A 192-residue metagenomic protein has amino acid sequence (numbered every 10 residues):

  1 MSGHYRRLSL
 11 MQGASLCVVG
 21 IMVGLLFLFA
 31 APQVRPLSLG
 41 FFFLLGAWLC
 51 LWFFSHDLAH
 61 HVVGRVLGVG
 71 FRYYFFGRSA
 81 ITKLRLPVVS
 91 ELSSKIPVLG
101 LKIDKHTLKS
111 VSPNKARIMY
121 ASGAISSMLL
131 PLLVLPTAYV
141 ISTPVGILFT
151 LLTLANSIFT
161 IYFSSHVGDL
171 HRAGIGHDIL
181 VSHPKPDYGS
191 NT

Functional and structural regions predicted by a protein language model:
M1-T192: Hydrophobic transmembrane alpha-helices and their immediate loop junctions in multi-pass integral membrane proteins
